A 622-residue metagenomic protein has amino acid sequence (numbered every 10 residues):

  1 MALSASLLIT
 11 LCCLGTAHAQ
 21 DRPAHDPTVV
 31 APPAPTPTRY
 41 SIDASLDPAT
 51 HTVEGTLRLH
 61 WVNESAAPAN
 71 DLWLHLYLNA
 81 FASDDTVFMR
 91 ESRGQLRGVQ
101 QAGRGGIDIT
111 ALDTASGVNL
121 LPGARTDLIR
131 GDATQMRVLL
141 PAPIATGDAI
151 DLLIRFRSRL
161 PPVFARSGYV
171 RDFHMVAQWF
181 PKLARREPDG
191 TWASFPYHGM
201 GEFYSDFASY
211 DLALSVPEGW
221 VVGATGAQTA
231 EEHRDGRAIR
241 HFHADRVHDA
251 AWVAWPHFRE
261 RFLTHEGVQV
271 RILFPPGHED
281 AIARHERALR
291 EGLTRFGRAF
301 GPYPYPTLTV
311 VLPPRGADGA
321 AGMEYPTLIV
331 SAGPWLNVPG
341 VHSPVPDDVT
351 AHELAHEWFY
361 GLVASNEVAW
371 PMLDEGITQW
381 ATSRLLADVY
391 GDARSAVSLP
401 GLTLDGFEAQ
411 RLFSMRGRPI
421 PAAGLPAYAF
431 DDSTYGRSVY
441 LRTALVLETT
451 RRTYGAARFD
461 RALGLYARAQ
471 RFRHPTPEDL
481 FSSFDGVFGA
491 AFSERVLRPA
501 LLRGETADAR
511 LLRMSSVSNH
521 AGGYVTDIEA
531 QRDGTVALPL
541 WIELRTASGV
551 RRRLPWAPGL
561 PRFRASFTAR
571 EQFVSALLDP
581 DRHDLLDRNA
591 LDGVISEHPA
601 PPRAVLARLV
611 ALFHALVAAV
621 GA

Functional and structural regions predicted by a protein language model:
H18-E54, V170, E494-P499: N-terminal, polar/Ser/Thr-rich
V62, Q95-D172, L560-F573, R582-H583: A surface-exposed beta-strand-loop module
D84-V99, R157-Y210, E266, H583-G621: Glycine/proline-rich low-complexity spacer/linker segments in large multi-domain proteins
L183-W192, H198-A351, W380-S383, D392: Hydrophobic helix-coil surface modules that form long, contiguous segments used for peptide/substrate interaction
A224, S493, A507-R510, S516-D581: Beta-strand-rich binding/interaction modules
P302-P304, A393, T434-G522, T526: Amphipathic alpha-helical substructures
G319-G322, E375, Q379-L445, T449 (+2 more regions): Acidic/His/Gly-enriched intrinsically disordered linker/tail segments that often contain short helix/coil "MoRF-like"
A332-T403, L463: Zinc-dependent metallopeptidase catalytic helix centered on the HExxH motif and its immediate flanking segment
